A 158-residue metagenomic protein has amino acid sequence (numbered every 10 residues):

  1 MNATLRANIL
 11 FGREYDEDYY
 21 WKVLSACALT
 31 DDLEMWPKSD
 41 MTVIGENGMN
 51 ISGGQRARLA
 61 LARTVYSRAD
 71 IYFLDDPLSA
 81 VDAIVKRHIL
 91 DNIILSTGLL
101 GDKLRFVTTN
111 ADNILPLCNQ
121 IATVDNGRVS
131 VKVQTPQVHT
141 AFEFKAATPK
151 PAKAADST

Functional and structural regions predicted by a protein language model:
M1-D16, T108-L117: ABC ATPase nucleotide-binding domain signature region
R6-A7, N126-V138, K150: Conserved beta-to-alpha transition
R6-G45, R68, I89-I93: ABC ATPase nucleotide-binding domain helical subdomain, centered on the C-loop/LSGGQ "ABC signature"
T30-L59, P77, V81, K145 (+1 more regions): ABC-fold ATPase nucleotide-binding domain signature/coupling loops
Y72-D76: Catalytic Walker B motif of ABC-type/P-loop ATPase nucleotide-binding domains
I84, H88, N92-L117: Conserved catalytic loops of ABC-family nucleotide-binding domains
N110-A111, L117-Q134: H-loop (His-switch) and adjacent beta-strand-loop-beta switch element of ABC-type ATPase nucleotide-binding domains
